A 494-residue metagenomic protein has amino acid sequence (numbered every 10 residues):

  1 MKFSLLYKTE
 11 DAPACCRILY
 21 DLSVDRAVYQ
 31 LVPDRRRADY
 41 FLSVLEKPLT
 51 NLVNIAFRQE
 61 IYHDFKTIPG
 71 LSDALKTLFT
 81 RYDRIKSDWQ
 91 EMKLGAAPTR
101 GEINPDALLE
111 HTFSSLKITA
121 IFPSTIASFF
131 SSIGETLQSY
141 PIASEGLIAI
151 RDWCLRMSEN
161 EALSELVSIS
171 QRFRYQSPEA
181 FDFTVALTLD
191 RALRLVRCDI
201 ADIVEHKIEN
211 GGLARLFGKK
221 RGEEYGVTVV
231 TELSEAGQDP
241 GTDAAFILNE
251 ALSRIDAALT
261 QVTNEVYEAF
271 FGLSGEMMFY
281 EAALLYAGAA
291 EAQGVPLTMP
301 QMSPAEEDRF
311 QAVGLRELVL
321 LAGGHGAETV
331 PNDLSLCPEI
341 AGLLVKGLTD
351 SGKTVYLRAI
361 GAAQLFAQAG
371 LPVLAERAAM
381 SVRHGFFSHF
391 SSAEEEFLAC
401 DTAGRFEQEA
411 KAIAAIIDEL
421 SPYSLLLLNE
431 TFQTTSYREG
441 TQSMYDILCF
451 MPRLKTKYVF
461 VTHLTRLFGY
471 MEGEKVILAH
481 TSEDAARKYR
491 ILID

Functional and structural regions predicted by a protein language model:
M1-A192: Conserved amphipathic alpha-helical "coupling/scaffold" segments that transmit conformational changes between domains
S132, A283-Y286, A290, I416-E419: Amphipathic, soluble alpha-helical interaction motifs
S177-G237: Structured, charged N-terminal subsegments at the starts of enzyme catalytic cores and at intra-chain domain/subunit
V229-Q261, Y267: Extended, charged coiled-coil "arm/hinge" scaffolds of SMC/Rad50-like chromosome-maintenance ATPases and other large
T263, F271-G272: Extended, charged alpha/beta regions that create polyanion-binding interfaces
G272-L321: Charged, amphipathic alpha-helical linker segments immediately N-terminal to NTP-binding catalytic cores
D308-D494: ATPase nucleotide-binding head domains, primarily ABC-like/P-loop NTPase cores
